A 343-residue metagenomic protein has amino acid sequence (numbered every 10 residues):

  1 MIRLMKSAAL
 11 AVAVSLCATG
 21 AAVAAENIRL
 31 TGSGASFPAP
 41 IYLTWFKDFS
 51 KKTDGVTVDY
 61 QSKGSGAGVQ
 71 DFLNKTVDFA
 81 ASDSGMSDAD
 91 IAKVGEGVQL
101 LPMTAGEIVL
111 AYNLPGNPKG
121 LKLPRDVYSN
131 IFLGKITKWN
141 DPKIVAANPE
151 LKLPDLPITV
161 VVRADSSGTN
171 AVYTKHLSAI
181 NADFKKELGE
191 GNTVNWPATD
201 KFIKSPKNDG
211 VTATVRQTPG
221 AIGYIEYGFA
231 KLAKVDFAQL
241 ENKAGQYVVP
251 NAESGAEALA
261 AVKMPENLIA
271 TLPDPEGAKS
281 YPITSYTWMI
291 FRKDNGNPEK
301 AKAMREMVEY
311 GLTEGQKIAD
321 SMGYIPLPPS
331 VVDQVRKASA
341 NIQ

Functional and structural regions predicted by a protein language model:
M1-A9: Bacterial N-terminal signal peptides that target proteins for export
A8, V14-V23: C-terminal segment of classical bacterial N-terminal signal peptides
A24-Q343: Flexible loop/hinge segments at secondary-structure junctions
